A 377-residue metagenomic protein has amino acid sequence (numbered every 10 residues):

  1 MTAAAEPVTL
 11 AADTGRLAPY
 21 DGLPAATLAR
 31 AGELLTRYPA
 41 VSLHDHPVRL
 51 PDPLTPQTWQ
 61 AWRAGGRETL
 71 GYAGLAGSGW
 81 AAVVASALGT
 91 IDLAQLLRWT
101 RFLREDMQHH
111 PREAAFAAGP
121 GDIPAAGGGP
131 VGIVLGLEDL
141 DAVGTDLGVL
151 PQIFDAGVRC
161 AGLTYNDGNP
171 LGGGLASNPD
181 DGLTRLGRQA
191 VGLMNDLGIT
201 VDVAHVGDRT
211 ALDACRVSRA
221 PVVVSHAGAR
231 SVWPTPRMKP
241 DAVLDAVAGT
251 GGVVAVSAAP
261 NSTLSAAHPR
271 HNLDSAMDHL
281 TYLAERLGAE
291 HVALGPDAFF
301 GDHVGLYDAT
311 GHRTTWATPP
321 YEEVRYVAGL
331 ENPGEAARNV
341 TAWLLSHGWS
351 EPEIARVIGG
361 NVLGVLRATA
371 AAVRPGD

Functional and structural regions predicted by a protein language model:
M1-P179, P234-D377: N-terminal hydrophobic targeting/anchoring segments and the immediately downstream early-domain regions of hydrolases
P170-L264: Active-site core of metal-dependent hydrolases
